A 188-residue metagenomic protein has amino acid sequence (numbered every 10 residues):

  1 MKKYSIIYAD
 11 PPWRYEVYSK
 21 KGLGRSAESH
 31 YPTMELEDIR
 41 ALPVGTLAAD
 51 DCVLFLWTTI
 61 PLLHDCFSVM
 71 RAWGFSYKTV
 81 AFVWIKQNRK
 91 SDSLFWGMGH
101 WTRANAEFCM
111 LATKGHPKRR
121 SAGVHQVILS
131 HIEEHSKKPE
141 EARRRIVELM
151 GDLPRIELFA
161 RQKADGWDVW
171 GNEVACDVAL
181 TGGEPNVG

Functional and structural regions predicted by a protein language model:
M1-G188: Class I S-adenosyl-L-methionine-dependent methyltransferase catalytic core
